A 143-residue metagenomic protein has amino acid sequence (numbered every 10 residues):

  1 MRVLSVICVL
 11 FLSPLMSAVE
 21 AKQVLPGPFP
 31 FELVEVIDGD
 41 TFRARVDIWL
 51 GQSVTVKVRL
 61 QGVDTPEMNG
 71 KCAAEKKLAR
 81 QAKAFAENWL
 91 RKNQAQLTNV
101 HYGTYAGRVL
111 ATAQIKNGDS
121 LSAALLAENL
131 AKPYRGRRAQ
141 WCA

Functional and structural regions predicted by a protein language model:
R2, L15-A143: Small beta-barrel nucleic-acid-binding modules, primarily SNase/OB-fold domains and secondarily Tudor-like barrels
S5-P14: Bacterial N-terminal signal peptides
